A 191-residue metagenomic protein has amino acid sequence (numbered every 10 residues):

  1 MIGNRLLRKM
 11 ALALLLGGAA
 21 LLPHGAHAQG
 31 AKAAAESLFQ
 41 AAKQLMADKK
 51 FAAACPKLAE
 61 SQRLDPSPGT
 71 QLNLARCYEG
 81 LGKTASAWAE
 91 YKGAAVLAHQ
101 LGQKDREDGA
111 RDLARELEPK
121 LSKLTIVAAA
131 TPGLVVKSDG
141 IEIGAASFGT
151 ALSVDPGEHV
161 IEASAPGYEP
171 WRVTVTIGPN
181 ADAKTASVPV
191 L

Functional and structural regions predicted by a protein language model:
M1-L191: Acidic, Pro/Ser/Gly/Ala-rich intrinsically disordered segments
